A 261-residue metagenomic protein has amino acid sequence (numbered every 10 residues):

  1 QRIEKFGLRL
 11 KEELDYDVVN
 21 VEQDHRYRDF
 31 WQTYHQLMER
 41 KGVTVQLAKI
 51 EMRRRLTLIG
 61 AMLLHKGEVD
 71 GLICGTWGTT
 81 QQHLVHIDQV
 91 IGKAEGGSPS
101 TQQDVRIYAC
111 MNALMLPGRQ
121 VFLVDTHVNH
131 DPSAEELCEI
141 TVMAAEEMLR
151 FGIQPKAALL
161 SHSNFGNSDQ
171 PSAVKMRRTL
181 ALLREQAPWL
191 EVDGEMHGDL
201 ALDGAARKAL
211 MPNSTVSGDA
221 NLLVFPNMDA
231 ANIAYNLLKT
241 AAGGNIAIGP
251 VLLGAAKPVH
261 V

Functional and structural regions predicted by a protein language model:
Q1-V261: Anion-binding alpha/beta catalytic cores of soluble intermediary-metabolism enzymes, centered on
